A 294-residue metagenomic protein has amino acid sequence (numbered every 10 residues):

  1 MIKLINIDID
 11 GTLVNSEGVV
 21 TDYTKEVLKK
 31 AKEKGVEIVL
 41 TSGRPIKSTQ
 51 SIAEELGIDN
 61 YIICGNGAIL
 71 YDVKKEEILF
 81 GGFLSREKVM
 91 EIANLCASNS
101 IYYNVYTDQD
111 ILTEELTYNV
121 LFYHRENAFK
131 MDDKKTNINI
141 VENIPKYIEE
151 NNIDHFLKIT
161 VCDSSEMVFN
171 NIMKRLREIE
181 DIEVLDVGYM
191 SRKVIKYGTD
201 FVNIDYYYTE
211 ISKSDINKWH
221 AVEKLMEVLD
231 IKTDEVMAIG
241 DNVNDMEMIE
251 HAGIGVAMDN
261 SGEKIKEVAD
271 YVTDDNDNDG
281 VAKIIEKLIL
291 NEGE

Functional and structural regions predicted by a protein language model:
M1-L4, T21, D205-E294: Mg2+-dependent phosphoryl-transfer enzymes with acidic/Ser/Thr/Gly-rich catalytic loops
K3-E17, I92, I249: Asp-based phosphoryl-transfer active-site loop
D22-M131: Active-site phosphate-binding/coordination module
K25-E33, A97, R177, E223-E227 (+1 more regions): Surface-exposed amphipathic alpha-helices with a cationic face
G35-V39, D59-N60, L157-K158, D234-E235 (+1 more regions): Short active-site oxyanion
I38, Y103, E183-V184, G255: Hydrophobic beta-strand scaffold residues
L56-I58, N66, E180, H251-A252 (+1 more regions): Short, structured coil segments at secondary-structure junctions
D110-M237: Conserved acidic, metal-coordinating active-site core of Asp-based, Mg2+-dependent phosphoryl-transfer enzymes
